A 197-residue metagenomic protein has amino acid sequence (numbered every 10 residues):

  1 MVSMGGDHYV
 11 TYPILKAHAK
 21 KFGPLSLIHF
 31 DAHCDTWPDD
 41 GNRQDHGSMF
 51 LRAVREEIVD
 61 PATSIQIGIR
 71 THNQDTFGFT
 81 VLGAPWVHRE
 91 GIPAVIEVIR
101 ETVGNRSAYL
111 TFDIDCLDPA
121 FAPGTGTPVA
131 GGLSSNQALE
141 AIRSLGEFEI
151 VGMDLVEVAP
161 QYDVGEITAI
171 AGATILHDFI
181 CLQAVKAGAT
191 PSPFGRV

Functional and structural regions predicted by a protein language model:
M1-V197: Conserved alpha-helical scaffold segments that buttress catalytic/binding sites
